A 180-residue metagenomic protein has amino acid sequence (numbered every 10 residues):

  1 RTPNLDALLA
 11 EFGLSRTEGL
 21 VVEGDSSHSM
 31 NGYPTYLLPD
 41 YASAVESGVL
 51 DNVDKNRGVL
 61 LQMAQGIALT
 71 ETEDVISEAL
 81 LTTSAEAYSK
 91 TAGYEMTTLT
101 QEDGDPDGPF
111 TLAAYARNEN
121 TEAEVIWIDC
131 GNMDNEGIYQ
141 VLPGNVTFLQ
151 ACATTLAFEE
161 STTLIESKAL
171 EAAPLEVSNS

Functional and structural regions predicted by a protein language model:
R1-S161: Acidic, S/T/G-rich, low-cysteine, solvent-exposed domains in lumenal/extracellular/periplasmic regions of secretory
Q150-N179: Juxtamembrane amphipathic/hinge helix adjacent to a transmembrane helix
